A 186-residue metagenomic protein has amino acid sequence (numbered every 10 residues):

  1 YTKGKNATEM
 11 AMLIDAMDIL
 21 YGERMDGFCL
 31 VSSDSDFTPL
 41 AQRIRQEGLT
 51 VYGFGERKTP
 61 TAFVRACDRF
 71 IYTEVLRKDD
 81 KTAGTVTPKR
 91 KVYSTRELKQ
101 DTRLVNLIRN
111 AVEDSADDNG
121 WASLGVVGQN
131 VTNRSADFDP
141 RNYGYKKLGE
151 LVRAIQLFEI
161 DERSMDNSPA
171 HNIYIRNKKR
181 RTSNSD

Functional and structural regions predicted by a protein language model:
Y1-D186: Terminal and domain-boundary accessory regions
